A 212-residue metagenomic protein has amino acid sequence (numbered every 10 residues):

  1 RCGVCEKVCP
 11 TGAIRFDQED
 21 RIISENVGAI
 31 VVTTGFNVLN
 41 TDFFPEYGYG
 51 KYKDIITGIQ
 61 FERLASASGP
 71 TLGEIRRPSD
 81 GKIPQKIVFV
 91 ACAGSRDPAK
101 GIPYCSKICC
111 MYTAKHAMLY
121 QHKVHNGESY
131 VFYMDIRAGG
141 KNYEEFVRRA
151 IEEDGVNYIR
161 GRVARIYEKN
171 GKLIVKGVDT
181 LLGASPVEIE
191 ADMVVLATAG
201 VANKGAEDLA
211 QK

Functional and structural regions predicted by a protein language model:
R1-K212: Residues forming the flavin
